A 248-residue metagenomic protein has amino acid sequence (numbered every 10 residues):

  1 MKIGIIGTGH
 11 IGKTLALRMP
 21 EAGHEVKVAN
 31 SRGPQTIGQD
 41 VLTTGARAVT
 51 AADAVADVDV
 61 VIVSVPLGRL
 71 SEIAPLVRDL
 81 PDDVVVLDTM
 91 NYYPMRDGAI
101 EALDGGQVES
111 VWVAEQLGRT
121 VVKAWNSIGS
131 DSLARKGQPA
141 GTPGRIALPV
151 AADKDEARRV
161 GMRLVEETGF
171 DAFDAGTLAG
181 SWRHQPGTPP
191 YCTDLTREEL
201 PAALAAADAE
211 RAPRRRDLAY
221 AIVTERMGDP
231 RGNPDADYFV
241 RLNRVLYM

Functional and structural regions predicted by a protein language model:
M1-Q39, T44: NAD(P)+-binding Rossmann beta1-loop-alpha1 motif at the extreme N-terminus of oxidoreductases
G45-R96: Rossmann-like NAD(P)-binding element
A48, T120-N126, F173-A175: General beta-strand structural signal in soluble alpha/beta enzymes
M90-D131, R135-P139: Rossmann-fold NAD(P)-binding glycine/threonine-rich loop
R145-M248: Active-site-lining helix/loop region of Rossmann-like oxidoreductase modules
